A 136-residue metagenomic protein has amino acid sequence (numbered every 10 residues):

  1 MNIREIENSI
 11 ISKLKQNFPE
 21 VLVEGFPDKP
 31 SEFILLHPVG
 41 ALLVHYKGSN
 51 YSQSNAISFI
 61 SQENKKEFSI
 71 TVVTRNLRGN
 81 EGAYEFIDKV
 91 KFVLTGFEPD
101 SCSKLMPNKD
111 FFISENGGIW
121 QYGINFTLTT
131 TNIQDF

Functional and structural regions predicted by a protein language model:
M1-S58, E81-D88: Small/polar-rich, solvent-exposed N-terminal microdomains that initiate assembly or binding
S12, L22, S31-F33, I57-S61 (+3 more regions): Generic structural signal for short, flexible, solvent-exposed coil/loop and linker residues
Q16, H37-L43, E85-F136: Acidic-leaning, charged glycine-interspersed low-complexity segments
Y51-S54, R75-G79, T131-F136: Short, cysteine-centered beta-strand-loop-beta hairpins and adjacent loop/turn segments enriched in charged/polar
F59-K65, T74-T95: Extracellular/virion structural assembly segments
I60-N76, W120-N132: Oligomerization/assembly interface segments of phage tail-like spikes and tubes
